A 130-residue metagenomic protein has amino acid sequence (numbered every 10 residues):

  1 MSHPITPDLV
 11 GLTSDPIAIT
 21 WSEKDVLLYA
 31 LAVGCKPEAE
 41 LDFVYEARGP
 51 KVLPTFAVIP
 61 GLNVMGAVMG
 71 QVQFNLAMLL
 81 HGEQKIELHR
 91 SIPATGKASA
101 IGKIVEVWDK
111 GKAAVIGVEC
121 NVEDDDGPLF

Functional and structural regions predicted by a protein language model:
M1-H81: Hot-dog-fold acyl-thioester-processing enzymes
M1-L9, L62-N63, L79-F130: HotDog/MaoC-like acyl-thioester-processing domains
